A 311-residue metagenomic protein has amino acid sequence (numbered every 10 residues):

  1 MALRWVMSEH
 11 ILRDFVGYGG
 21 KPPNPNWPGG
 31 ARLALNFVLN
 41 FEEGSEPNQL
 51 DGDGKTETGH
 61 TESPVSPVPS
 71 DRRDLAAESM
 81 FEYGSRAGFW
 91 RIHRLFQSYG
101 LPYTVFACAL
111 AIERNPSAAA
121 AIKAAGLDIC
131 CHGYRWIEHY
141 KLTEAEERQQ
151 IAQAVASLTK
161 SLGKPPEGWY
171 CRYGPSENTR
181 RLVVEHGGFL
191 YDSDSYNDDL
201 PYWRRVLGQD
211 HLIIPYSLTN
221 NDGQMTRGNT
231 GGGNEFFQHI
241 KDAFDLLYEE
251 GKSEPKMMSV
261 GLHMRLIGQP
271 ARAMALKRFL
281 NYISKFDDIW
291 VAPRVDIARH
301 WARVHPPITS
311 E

Functional and structural regions predicted by a protein language model:
L3-I213, F237-V260, L266-E311: Catalytic alpha-helical scaffold of carbohydrate-active enzymes acting on polysaccharides/glycoconjugates
D199-L200, I214-E235: Positively charged, amphipathic and often flexible ligand-engagement surfaces
